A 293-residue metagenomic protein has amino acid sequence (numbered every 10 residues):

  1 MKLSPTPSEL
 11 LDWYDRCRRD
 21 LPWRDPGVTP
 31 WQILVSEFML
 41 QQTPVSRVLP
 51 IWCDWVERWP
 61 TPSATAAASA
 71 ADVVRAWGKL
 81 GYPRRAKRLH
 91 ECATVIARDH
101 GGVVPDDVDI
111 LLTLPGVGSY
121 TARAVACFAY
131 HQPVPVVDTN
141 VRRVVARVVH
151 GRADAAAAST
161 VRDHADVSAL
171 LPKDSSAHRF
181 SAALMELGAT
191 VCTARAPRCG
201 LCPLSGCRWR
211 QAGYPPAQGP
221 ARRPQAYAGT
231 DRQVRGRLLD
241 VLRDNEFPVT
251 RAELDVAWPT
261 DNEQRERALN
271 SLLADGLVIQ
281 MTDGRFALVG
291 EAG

Functional and structural regions predicted by a protein language model:
S4, S8-E9, W13-R235, E246-P248 (+1 more regions): Catalytic cores of DNA base-excision repair glycosylases
L40, L242, L269-L272: Generic leucine side-chain signal with a strong bias for well-ordered alpha-helical environments
R251-L254, L288: Charge-rich alpha-helical segments
P259-L273: Short amphipathic alpha-helical interaction segments
L273-F286: A short, conserved structural fragment
A292-G293: Short, amphipathic alpha-helical interaction segments positioned at domain boundaries
